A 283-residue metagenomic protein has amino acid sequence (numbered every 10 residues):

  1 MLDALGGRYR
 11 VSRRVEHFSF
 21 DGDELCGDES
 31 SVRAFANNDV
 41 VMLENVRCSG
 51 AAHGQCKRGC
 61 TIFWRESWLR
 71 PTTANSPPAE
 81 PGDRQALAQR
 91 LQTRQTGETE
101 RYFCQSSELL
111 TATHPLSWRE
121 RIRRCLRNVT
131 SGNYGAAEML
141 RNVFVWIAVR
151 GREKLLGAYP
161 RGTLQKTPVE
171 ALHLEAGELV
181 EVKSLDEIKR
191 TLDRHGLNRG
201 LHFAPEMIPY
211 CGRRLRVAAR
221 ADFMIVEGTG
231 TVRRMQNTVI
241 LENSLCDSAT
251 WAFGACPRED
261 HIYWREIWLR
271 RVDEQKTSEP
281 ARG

Functional and structural regions predicted by a protein language model:
M1-T93, G97-R150, L155-A176, D186-R282: Basic/aromatic-rich interaction segments and small domains that mediate binding to polyanionic partners
